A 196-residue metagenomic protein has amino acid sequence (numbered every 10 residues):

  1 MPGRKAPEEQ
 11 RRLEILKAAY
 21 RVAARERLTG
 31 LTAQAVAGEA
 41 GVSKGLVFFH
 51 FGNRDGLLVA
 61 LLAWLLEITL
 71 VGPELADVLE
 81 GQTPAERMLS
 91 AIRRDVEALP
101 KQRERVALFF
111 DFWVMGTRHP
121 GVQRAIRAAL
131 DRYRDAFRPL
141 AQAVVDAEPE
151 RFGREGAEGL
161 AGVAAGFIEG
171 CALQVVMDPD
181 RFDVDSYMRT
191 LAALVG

Functional and structural regions predicted by a protein language model:
R4, Q123-R127, D131, V144-V195: Hydrophobic/aromatic-rich alpha-helical bundle segments in the mid-to-C-terminal region
A6, G52-G56, A60, L79 (+4 more regions): Residues in soluble alpha-helical coiled-coils and helical-bundle/repeat scaffolds
E14, A18-G56, A60: Helix-turn-helix
A60, E74-R105, A157-A164: Hydrophobic alpha-helical connector segments
A63-T69: Short, basic, alpha-helical segments at the C-terminal edge of helix-turn-helix-like DNA-binding modules
L70, E74-A76, K101-F110, P120-A147 (+2 more regions): Amphipathic alpha-helical packing segments from all-alpha helical-bundle domains
R93-P100, A107-R118, L194: Helix-loop "lid/cap" segments that line or gate small-molecule binding pockets
